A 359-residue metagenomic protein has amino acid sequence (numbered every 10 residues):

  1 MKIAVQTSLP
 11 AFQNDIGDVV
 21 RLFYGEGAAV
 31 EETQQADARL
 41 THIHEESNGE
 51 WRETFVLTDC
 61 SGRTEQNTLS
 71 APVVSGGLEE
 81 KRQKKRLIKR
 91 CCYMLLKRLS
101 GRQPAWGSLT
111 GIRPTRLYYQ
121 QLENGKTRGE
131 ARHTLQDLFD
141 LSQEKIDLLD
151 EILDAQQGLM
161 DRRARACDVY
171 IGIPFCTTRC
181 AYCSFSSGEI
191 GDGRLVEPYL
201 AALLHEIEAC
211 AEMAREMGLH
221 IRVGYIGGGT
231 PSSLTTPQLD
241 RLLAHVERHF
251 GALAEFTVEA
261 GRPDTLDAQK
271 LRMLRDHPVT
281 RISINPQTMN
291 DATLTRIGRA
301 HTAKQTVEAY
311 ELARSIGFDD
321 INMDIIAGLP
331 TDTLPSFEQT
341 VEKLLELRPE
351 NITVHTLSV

Functional and structural regions predicted by a protein language model:
K2-I3, V20-L22, E26-E79, I88-K89: Short, well-ordered secondary-structure micro-motifs within conserved domains or adaptor modules
A11-I16: Short N-terminal binding/cap micro-motifs at the start of the first secondary-structure element
G77-Q103: Accessory, often N-terminal, substrate/partner-engagement and coupling regions that sit outside the core NTP/cofactor
L99-Q103, E123-V169, M217-G218: N-terminal [4Fe-4S]-dependent radical SAM core
I171-S187: Local cysteine-cluster metal-coordination motifs and their immediate loop/turn environment, predominantly Fe-S cluster
S187-V359: Conserved non-cysteine loop/helix-boundary elements of the Radical SAM core domain that shape
